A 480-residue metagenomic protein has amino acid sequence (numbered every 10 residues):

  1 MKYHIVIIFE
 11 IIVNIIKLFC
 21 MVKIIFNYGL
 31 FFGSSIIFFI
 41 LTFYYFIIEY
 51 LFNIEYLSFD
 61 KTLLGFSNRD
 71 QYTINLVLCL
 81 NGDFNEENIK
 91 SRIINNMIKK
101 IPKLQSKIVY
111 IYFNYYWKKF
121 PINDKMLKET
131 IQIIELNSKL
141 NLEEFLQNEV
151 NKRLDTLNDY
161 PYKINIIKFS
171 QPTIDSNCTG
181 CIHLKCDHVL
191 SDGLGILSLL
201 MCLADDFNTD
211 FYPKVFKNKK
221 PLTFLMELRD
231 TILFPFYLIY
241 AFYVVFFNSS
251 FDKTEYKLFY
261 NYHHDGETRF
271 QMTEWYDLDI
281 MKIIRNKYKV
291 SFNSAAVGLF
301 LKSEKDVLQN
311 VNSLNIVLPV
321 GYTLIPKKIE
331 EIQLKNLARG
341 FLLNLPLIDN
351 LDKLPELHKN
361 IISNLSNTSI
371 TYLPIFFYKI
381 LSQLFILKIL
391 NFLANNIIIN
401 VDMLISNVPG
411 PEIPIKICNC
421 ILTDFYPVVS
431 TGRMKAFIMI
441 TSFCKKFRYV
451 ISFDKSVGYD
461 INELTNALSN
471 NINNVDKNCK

Functional and structural regions predicted by a protein language model:
M1-E227, K282-I284, S291-L308, C418-K480: Non-catalytic N-terminal regions of enzymes
R69-C79, Y116-E135, D265-F270, P319-D349 (+3 more regions): Acyl/amide activation-and-transfer machinery of modular secondary-metabolite enzymes
S106-V109, N158-K163, V245-H264, T368-F376: Short coil/turn segments at secondary-structure boundaries
K214-R229, R269-M272, E330-P411: Helical lid/core segments from catalytic subdomains that handle acyl or acyl-like groups
K217-L238, V320-P326: Short, conserved secondary-structure transition motifs
L233-V290: Flexible, P/S/T/G-rich "lid" or insertion loops adjacent to the active sites of thioester-utilizing
D265-L345: Acidic, glycine-rich loop-and-beta core segments that form the ion-binding/anion-interacting portion of active sites
V408-C420: Active-site Gly/Thr loop motif
